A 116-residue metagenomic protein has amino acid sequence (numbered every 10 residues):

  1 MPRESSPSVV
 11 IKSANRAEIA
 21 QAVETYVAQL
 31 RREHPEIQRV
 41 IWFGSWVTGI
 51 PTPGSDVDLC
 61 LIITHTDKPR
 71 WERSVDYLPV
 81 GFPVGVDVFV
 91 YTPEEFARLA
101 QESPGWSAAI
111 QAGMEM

Functional and structural regions predicted by a protein language model:
M1-R39, V47-G54, I63-M116: Catalytic core of pol beta-like nucleotidyltransferases
L59-L61: Short beta-strand->loop micro-motif that forms the acidic, two-metal-ion catalytic signature in nucleotide-processing
